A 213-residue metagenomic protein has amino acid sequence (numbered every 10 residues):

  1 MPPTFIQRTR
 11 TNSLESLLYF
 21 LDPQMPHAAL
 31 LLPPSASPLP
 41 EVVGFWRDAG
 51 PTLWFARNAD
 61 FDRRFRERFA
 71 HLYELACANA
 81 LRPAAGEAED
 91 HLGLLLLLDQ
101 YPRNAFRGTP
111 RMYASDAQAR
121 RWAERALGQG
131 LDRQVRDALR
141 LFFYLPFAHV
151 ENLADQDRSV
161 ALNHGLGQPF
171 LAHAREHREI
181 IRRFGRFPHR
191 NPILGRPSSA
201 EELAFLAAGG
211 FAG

Functional and structural regions predicted by a protein language model:
M1-Q24: N-terminal amphipathic/basic-hydrophobic helices that include classical n-h-c signal peptides and signal-anchor
Y19-G213: Intrinsically disordered, low-complexity activation-like regions
